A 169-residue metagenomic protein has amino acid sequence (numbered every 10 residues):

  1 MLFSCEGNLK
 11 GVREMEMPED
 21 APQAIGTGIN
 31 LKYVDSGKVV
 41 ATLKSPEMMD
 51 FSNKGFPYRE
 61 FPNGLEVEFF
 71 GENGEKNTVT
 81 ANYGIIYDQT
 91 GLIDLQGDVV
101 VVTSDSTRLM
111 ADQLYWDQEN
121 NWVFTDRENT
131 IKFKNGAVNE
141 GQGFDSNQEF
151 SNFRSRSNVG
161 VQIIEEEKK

Functional and structural regions predicted by a protein language model:
M1-K169: Mature-chain termini and adjacent capping regions
